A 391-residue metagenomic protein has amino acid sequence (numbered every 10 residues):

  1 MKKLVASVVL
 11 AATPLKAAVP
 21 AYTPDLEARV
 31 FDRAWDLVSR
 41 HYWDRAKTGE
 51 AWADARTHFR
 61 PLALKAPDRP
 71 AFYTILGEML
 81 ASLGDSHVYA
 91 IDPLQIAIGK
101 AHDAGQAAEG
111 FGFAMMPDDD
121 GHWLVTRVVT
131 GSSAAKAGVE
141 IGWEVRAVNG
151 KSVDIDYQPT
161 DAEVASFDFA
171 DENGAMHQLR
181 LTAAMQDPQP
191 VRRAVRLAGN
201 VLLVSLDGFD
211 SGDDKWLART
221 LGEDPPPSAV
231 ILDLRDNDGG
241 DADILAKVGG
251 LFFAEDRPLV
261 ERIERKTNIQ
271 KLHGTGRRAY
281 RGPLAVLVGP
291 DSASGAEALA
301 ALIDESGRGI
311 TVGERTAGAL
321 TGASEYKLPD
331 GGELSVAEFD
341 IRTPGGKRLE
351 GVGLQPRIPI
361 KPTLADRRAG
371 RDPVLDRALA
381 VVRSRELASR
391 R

Functional and structural regions predicted by a protein language model:
M1-A18: Sec-dependent N-terminal signal peptides of Gram-negative exported proteins
Y22-K47: Mature N-terminal segment immediately following signal peptide/propeptide cleavage in secreted/periplasmic
A28-D32, D36, A53, T57 (+11 more regions): Solvent-exposed, polar/charged alpha-helical surfaces in well-ordered, non-transmembrane soluble domains, broadly
A34, M79, F113, A134 (+8 more regions): Terminal peptide-recognition signature
A46-G121, V164-S166, D171-V195, L387-R391: Extended, small/polar residue-biased N-terminal targeting/export presequences and adjacent propeptide/linker tracts
D103-D154, D210-S211, F339-D340: PDZ/PDZ-like domain segments forming the peptide/carboxylate-binding groove, activating on the N-terminal beta-strands
A134-D156, I231-R235, I303, T311 (+1 more regions): Conserved PDZ fold ligand-binding element
T160-P329, V381-R385: Cleft-lining beta-strand/loop regions that shape enzyme active-site pockets
